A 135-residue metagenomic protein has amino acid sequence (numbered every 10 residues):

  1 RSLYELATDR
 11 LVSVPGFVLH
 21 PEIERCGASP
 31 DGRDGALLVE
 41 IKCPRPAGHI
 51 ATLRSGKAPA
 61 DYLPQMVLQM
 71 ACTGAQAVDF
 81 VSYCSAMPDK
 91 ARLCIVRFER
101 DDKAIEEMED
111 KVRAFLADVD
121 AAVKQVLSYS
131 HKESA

Functional and structural regions predicted by a protein language model:
R1-A135: Accessory terminal regions of nucleic-acid processing enzymes
